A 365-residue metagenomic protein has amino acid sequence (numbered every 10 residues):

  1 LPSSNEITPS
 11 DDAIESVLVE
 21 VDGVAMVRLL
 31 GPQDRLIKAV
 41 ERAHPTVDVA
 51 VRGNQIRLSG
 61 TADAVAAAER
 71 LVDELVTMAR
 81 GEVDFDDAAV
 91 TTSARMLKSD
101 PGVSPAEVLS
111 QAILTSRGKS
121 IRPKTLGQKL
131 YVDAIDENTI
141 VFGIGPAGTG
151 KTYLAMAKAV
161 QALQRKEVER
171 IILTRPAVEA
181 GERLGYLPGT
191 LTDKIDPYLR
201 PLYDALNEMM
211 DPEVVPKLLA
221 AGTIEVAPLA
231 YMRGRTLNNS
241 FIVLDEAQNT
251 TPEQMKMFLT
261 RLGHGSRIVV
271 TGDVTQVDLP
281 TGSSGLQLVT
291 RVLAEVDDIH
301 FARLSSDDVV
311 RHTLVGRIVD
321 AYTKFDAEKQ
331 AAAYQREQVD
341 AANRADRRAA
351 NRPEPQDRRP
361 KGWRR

Functional and structural regions predicted by a protein language model:
L1-P9: N-terminal acidic, proline/glycine-rich, low-complexity intrinsically disordered segments
P9-L29: Short glycine-/aliphatic-rich beta-strand segments at the starts of folded cytosolic domains
V24-H44: Short amphipathic alpha-helix segments
L29, L36, A67-L71, M255-F258: Hydrophobic side chains in well-ordered alpha-helices
P45-V49, F301-A302: A short linear hydrophobic-aromatic micro-motif
V49-V108: Interdomain "pre-motor" coupling segment immediately N-terminal to P-loop NTPase/helicase cores
S59, S116-Q128, D133, E137-L244 (+1 more regions): Conserved helicase motor core of SF1/SF2 NTP-dependent helicases
L97-L126: Conserved loop-to-helix interface motifs that mediate assembly, gating, or partner/ligand docking in ancient ring
